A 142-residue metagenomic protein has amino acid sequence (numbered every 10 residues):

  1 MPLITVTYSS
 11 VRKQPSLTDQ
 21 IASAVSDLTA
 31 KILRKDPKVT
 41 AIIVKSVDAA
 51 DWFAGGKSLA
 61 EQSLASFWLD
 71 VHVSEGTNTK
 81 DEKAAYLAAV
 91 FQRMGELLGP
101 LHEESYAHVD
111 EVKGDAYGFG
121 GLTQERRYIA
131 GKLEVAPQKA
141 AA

Functional and structural regions predicted by a protein language model:
M1-A142: A domain-level signal for the structural core that forms small-molecule/cofactor-binding pockets and catalytic centers
